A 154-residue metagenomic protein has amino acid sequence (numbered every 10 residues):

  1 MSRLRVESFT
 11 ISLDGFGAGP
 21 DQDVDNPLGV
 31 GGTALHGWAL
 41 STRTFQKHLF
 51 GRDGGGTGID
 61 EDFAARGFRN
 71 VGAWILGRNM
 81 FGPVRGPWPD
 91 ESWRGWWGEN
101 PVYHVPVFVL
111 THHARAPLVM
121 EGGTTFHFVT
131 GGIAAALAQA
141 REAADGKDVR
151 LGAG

Functional and structural regions predicted by a protein language model:
M1-G154: Portal/gating segments that form or line small-molecule/metal binding sites
